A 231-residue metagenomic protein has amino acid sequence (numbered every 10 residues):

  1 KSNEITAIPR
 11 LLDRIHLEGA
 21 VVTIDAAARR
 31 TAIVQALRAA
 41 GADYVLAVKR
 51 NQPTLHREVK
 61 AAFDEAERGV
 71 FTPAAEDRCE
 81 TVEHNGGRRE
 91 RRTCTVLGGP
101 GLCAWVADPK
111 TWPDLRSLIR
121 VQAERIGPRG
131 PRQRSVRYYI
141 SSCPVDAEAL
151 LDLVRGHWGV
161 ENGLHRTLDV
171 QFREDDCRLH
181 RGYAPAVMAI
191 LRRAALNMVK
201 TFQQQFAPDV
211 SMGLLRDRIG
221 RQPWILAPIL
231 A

Functional and structural regions predicted by a protein language model:
K1-I24, R29-A32, Q205, D209 (+1 more regions): Conserved, well-structured functional cores that handle cations and Mg-NTP chemistry
I8, V21-R29, Y44, Y139 (+2 more regions): Short, conserved catalytic/metal-binding motifs centered on acidic residues
D13, A42, D64, R68 (+3 more regions): Generic secondary-structure signature for well-ordered alpha-helical cores
D13-H16, A36-A39, T111, P128-R132: Solvent-exposed alpha-helices and their adjacent loops that cap or buttress functional pockets in soluble metabolic
T31-K49: A short alpha/beta connector and helix-capping loop motif
K49-G156: An anionic, glycine-rich sequence signature occurring as long contiguous blocks
T72, T167-A231: A short, flexible helix-boundary coil/loop motif
I140, P144-R178: Short amphipathic alpha-helical "interface-anchor" segments enriched in bulky aromatics
